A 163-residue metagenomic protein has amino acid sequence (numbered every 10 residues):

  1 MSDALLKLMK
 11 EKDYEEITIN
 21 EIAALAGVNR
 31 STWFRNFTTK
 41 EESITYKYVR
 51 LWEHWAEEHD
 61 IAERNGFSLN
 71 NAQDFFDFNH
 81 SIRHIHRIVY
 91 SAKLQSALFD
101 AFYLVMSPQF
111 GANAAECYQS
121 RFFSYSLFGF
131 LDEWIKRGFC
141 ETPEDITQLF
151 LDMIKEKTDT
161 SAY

Functional and structural regions predicted by a protein language model:
S2-L6, K10, E15-I19, A24-G27 (+3 more regions): An amphipathic alpha-helix adjacent to DNA-recognition modules
I17-T18, R87-V89, P143, A162-Y163: Short, hydrophobic secondary-structure boundary micro-motifs
A23-I44, S81-L94, F99-S107, L151-I154: Basic/polar phosphate-binding segments, predominantly the helix-turn-helix DNA-binding elements of transcriptional
H59-R87: Hydrophobic alpha-helical connector segments
Y90-F128, E144, K155-D159: Amphipathic alpha-helical packing segments from all-alpha helical-bundle domains
E133-Y163: C-terminal peripheral helix-coil segments that are non-catalytic and often amphipathic
